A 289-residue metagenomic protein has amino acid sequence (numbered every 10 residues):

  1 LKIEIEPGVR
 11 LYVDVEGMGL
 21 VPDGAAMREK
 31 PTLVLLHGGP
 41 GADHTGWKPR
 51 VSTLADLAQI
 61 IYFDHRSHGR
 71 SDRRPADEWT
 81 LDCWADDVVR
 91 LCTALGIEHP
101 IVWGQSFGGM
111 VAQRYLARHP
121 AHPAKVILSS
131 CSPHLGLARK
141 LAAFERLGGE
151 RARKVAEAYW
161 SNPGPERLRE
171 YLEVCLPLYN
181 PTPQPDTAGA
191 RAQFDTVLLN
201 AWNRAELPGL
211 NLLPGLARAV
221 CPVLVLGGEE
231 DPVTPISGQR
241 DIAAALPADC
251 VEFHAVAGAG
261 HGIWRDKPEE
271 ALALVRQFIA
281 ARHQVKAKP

Functional and structural regions predicted by a protein language model:
V9-R73, D77, L91: Conserved HGGG/HGGXW glycine-rich cap/lid loop of the alpha/beta-hydrolase fold
Y62-F107, A273: Active-site loop/oxyanion-hole signature of alpha/beta-hydrolase fold enzymes
G109-P120, V126: Short glycine-enriched nucleophile-adjacent loop and the immediately C-terminal alpha-helix near the catalytic center
A124-Y159: Flexible "cap/lid" loop of the alpha/beta hydrolase fold
W160-E206, G215: Conserved alpha/beta-hydrolase catalytic His-Asp/Glu region
A219, V225-G227, D231: Short beta-strand/loop motif that positions the catalytic acidic residue of the alpha/beta-hydrolase fold
P232-G238: Conserved alpha/beta-hydrolase "acid-adjacent" motif
D249-P289: Catalytic active-site module of serine/aspartate enzymes centered on a nucleophile-bearing elbow/loop
